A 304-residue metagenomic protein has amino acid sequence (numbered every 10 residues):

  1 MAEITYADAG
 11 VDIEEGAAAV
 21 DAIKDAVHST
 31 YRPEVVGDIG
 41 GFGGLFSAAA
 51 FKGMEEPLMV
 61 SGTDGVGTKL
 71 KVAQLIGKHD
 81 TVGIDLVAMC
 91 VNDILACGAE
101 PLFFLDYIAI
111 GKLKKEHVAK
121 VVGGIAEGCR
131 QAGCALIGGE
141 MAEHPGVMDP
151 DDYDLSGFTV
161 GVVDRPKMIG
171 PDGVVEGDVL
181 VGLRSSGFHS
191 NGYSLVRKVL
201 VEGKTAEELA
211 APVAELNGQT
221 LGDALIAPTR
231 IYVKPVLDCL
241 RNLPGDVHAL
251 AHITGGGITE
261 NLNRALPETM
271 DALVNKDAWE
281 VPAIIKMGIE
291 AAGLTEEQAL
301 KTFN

Functional and structural regions predicted by a protein language model:
M1-V36: N-terminal amphipathic/basic leader segments beginning at the initiator methionine
A2-D8, D25, H117-A135, M148-Y153 (+3 more regions): Glycine-/charge-enriched secondary-structure boundary and capping motifs
E15, V82, N191, P228-I231 (+1 more regions): A generic structural signal for residues located within well-ordered alpha-helices of large catalytic or ligand-binding
A22, A26-S186: Glycine-rich phosphate/pyrophosphate-binding loop regions near the starts of catalytic domains
T63, D154, K167-G222, T259: Short, acidic (Asp/Glu-rich) active-site segment that either coordinates a divalent metal cofactor
Q74, S194-L195, L262-R264: Short amphipathic alpha-helical segments
G98-E100, L195, D246: Short loop/turn motifs at secondary-structure junctions
K112, S190, P282: Loop/helix-junction capping segments adjacent to catalytic residues or to phosphate/diphosphate-binding pockets
